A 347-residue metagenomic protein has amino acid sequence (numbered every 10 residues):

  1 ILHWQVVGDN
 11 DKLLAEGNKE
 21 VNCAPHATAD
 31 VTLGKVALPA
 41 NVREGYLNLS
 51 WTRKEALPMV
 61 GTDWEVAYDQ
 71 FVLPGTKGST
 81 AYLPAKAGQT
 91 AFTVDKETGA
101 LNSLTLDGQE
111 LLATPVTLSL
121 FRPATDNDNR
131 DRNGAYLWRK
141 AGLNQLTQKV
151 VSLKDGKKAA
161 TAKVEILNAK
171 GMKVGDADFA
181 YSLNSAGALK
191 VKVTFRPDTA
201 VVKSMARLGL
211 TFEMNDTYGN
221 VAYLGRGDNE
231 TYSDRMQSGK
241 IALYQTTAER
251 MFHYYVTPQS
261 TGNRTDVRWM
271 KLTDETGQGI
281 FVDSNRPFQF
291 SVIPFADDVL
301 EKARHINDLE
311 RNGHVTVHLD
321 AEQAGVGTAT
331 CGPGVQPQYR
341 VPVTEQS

Functional and structural regions predicted by a protein language model:
I1-L101, V191: Carbohydrate-binding surfaces of carbohydrate-active enzymes
K35-V42, F71-S347: Beta-strand/loop-rich accessory regions of lumenal/periplasmic or secreted enzymes, predominantly carbohydrate-active
